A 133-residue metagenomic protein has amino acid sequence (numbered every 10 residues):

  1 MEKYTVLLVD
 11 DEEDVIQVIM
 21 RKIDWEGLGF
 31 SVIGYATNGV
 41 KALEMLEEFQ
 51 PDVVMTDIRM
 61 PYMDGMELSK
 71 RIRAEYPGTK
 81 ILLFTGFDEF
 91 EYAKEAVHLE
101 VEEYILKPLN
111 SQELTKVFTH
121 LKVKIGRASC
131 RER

Functional and structural regions predicted by a protein language model:
M1-E132: Alpha-helical/coil-rich non-catalytic "connector" segments in signaling and regulatory proteins
